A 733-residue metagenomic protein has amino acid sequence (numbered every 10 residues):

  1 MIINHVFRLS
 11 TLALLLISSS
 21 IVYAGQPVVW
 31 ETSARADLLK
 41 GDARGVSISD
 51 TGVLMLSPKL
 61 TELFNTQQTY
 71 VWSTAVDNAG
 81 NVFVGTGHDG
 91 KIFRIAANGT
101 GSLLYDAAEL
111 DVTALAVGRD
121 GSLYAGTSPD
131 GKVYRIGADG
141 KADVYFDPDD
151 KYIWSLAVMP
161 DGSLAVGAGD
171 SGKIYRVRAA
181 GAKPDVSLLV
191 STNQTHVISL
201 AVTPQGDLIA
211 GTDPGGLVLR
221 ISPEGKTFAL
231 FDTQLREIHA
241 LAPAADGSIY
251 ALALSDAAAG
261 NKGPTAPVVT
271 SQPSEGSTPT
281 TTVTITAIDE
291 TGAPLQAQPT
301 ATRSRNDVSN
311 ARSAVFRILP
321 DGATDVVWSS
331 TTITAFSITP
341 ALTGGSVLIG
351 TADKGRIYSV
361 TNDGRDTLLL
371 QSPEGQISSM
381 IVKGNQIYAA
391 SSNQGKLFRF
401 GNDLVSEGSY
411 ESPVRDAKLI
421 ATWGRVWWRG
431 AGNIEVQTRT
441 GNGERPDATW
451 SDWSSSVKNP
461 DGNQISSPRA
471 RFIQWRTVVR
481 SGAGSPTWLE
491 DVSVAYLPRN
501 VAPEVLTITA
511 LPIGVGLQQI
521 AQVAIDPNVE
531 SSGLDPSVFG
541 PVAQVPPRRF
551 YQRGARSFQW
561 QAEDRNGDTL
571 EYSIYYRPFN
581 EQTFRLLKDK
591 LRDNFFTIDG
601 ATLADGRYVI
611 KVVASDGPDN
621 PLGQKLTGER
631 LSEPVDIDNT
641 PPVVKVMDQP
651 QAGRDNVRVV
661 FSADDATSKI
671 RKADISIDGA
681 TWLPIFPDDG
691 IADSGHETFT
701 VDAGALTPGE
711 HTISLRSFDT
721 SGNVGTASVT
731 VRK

Functional and structural regions predicted by a protein language model:
P27-K59, Y134, L219, P294-P320: Blade/loop signatures of beta-propeller domains
V28-L38, L254-N310, N620-L622: Short, conserved, GDST-rich strand-edge loop motifs in beta-rich repeat architectures
S33-D37, R44, L54, D353 (+1 more regions): Beta-strand-rich ligand- or partner-binding modules with a strong bias toward extracellular/periplasmic carbohydrate
L63-Q67, L104-A108, Y145-D149, L189-N193 (+4 more regions): Surface loop/turn motifs at the tips and blade-to-blade linkers of beta-strand repeat domains
V76-A79, V117-D120, V158-D161, V202-Q205 (+3 more regions): Residue-level detector of Asp-centered blade-edge/turn motifs that repeat once per structural unit in beta-propeller
N81-V84, S122-A125, S163-V166, D207-A210 (+4 more regions): Conserved beta-propeller blade signature
K91-R94, G131-Y134, K173-R176, L217-L219 (+3 more regions): A short loop-to-beta-strand structural motif that recurs across blades of beta-propeller domains
T438-R476, R480-G482, V492, G516 (+1 more regions): Long, low-complexity serine/threonine/glycine- and acidic-rich segments characteristic of extracellular
